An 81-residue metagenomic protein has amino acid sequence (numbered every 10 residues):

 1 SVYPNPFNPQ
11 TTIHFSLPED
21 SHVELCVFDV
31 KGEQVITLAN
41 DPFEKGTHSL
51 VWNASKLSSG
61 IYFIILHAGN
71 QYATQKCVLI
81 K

Functional and structural regions predicted by a protein language model:
S1-Y3, F7-K81: C-terminal outer-membrane/trafficking sorting elements
